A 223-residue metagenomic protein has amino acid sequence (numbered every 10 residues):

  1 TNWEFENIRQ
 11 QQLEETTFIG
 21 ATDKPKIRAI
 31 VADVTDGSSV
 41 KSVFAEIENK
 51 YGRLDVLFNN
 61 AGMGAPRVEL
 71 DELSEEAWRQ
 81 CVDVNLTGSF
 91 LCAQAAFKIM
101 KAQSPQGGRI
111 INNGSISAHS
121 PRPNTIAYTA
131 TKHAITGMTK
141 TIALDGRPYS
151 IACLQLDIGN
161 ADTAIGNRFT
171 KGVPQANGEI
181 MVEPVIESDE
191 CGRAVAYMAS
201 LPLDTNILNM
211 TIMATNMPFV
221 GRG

Functional and structural regions predicted by a protein language model:
V31-S42, E75: The beta1-alpha1 cofactor-binding region of Rossmann-like NAD(H)/NADP(H)-dependent oxidoreductases
V68-L70, A77-V82: Substrate-binding pocket helix/loop in short-chain dehydrogenase/reductase
D71, S120-I126, E183: Active-site loop immediately N-terminal to the catalytic Tyr-X3-Lys motif of short-chain dehydrogenase/reductase
A93, T131: Active-site helix of classical SDR
K98, L144-R147: Alpha-helical segment proximal to the catalytic Tyr-Lys
S115: Residue(s) in the substrate-gating loop at a strand-loop-helix junction that position the organic substrate next
Q155-L156, P174-G221: C-terminal helical subdomain
